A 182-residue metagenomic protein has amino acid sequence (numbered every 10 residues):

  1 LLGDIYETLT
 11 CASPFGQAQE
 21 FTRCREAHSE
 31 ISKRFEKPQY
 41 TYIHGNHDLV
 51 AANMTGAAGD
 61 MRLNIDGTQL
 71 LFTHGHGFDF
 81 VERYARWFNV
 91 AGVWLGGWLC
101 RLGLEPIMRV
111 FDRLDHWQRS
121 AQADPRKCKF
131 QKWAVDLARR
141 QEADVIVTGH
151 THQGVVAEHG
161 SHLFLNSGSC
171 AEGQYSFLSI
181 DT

Functional and structural regions predicted by a protein language model:
L1-D66: Core catalytic region of metal-dependent phosphoesterases/phosphodiesterases, especially metallo-beta-lactamase-like
Y6-C11, I43-A52, F78-V81, A143-E158 (+1 more regions): Active-site environment of divalent metal-dependent phosphoester hydrolases
P14-Q17, G56-A58, A85-F88, G160-L163: Short, glycine/charged-enriched secondary-structure capping and boundary segments
T41-I43, L71, V147, L163-L165: Hydrophobic/aromatic beta-strand patches that form the interior of the parallel beta-sheet core in alpha/beta enzyme
A57, Q69-T73, D79, F164-N166: Short hydrophobic-aromatic micro-motifs
L63-D66, E158-T182: Binuclear metal-dependent phosphoesterase catalytic core
T73-F130: Active-site-proximal loop/helix segment associated with metal-binding centers of metalloenzymes
R126-I146, T151: A short, acidic, amphipathic alpha-helical segment used as a generic capping/interface helix at domain edges
